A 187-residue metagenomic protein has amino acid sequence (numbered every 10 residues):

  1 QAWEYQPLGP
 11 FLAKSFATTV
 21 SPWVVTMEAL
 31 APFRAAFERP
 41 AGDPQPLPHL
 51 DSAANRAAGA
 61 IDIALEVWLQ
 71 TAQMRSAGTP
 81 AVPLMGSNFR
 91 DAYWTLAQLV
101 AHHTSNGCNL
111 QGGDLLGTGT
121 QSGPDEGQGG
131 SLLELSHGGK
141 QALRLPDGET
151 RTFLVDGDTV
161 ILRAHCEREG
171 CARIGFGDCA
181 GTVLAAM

Functional and structural regions predicted by a protein language model:
Q1-Q111, S122-M187: Catalytic-core "active-site belt" of small-molecule-metabolizing enzymes, emphasizing His/Asp/Glu-rich regions
G113-L116: Hydrophobic, well-ordered secondary-structure elements that form the walls of internal hydrophobic environments
G119: Aromatic-rich peripheral "rim/lid" segments of glycoside hydrolase catalytic domains that contact and position glycan
